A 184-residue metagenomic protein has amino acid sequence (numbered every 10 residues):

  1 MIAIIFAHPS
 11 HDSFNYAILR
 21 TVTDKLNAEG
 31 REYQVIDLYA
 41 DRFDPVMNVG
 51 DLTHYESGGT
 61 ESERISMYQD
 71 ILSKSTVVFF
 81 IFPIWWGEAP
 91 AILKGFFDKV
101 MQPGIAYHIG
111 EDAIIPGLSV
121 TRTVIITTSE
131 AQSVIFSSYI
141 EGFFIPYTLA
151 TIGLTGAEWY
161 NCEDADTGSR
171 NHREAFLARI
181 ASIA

Functional and structural regions predicted by a protein language model:
M1-I105, I109-G110, T167-A184: N-terminal beta1-alpha1-beta2 submodule of the flavodoxin-like/Rossmannoid cofactor-binding fold
A7, L38, T127-T128, C162: Cofactor-binding loop segments of dinucleotide-utilizing enzymes, especially the Rossmann-like FAD- and NAD(P)+-binding
N27-E29, S119, G153: Short, structurally constrained coil/turn elements that cap an alpha-helix or connect an alpha-helix to the following
D51, I114, G156: Glycine-rich, flexible loop/turn motifs
S73, A91, L118-T121, T155: Structured loop/turn residues at beta-strand edges in well-structured enzyme cores
H108-T151: Short, glycine-/small-residue-rich phosphate/pyrophosphate-handling segment
V134-I135, Y139-A184: Glycine-rich phosphate/pyrophosphate-binding loop and the adjoining helix
